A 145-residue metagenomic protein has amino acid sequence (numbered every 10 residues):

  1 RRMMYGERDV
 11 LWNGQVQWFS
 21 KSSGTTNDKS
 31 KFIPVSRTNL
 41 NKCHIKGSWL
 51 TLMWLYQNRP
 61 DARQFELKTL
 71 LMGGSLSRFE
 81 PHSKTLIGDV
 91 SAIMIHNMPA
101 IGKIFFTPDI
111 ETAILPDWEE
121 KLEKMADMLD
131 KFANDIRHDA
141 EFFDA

Functional and structural regions predicted by a protein language model:
R1-A145: Active-site phosphate/ATP/adenylate-binding loop shared across adenylate-forming ligases
